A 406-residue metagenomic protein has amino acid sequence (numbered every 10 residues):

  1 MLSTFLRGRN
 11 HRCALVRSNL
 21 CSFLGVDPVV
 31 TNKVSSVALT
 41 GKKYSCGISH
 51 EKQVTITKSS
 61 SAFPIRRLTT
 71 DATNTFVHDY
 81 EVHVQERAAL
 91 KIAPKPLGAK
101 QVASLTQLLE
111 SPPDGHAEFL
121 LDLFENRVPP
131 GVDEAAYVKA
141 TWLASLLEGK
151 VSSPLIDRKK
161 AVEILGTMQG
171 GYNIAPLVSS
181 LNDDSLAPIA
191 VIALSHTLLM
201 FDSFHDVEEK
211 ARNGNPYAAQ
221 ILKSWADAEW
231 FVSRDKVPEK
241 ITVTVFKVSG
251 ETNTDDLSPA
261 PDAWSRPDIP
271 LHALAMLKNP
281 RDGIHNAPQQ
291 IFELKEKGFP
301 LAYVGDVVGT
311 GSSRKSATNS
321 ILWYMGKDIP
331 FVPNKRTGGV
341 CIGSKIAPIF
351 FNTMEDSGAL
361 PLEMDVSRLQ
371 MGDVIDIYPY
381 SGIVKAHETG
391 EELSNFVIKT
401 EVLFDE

Functional and structural regions predicted by a protein language model:
M1-G41: N-terminal chloroplast transit peptides
M1-L2, L24, N32-V34, K43-C46 (+1 more regions): N-terminal mitochondrial targeting presequences
T69-S111: Amphipathic alpha-helical packing elements
L90-K95, A117-E134, E148, L155-G170 (+3 more regions): Structural detector for internal amphipathic alpha-helices that build alpha-solenoid repeat scaffolds
A99-Q107, P130-G149, Q169-N182, M200-A211: Amphipathic alpha-helical scaffolding segments comprising HEAT/armadillo-like alpha-solenoid repeats
V102-H116, I398-D405: Short, surface-exposed, low-complexity cationic segments
T167, N173, L177, N182 (+1 more regions): Fe-S-dependent hydro-lyases/dehydratases of central metabolism
